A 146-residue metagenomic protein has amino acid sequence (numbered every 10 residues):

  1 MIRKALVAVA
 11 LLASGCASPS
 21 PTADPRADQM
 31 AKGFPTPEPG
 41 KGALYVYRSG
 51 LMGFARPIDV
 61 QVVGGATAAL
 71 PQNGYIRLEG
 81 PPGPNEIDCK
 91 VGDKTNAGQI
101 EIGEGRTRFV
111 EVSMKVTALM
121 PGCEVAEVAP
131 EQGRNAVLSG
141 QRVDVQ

Functional and structural regions predicted by a protein language model:
M1-S18: Sec-dependent bacterial lipoprotein signal peptides
C16-Q146: Short loop/turn and low-complexity linker motifs enriched in small/turn-promoting residues
